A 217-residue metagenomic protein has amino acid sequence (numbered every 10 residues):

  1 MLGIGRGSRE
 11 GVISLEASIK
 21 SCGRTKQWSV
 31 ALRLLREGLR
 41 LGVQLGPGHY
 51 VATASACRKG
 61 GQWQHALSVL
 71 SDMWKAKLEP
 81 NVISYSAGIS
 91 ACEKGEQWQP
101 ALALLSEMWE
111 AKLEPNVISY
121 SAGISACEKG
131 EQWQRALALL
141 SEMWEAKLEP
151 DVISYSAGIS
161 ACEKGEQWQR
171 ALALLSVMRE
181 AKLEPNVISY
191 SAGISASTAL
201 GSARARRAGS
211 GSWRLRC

Functional and structural regions predicted by a protein language model:
L2, R6, E37, S90 (+3 more regions): N-terminal start and proteolytic maturation junction detector
G3-S14, G23-K26, G38-H49, G61 (+6 more regions): Short coil/turn motifs that N-cap or connect alpha-helices
R6-R9, R33-R36, R40, R58 (+5 more regions): Basic polycationic patches enriched in arginine
G11-E16, K20, A31, G46-V51 (+13 more regions): Pentatricopeptide repeat
L39, L45, P80, L102-A103 (+6 more regions): Compositionally biased, intrinsically disordered low-complexity segments enriched in Pro/Arg/Gln/His
